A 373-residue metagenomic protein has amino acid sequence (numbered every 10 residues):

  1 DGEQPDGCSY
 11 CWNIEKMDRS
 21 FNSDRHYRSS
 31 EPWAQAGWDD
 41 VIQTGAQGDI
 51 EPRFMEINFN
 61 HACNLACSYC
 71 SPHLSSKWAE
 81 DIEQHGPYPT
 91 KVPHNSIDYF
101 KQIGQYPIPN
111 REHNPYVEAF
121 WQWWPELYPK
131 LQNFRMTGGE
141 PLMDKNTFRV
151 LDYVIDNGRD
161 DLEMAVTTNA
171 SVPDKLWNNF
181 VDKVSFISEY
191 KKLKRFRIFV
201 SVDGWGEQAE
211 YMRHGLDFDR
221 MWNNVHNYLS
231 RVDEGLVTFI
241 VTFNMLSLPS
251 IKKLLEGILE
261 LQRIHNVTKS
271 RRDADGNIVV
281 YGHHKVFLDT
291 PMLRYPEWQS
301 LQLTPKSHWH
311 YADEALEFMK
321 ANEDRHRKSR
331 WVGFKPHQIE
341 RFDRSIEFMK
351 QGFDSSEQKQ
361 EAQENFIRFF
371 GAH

Functional and structural regions predicted by a protein language model:
D1-N110, Y128, W331-H373: N-terminal pre-core extensions flanking Radical SAM catalytic domains
P52-A62, H73-Y116, Y128-K145, N157-V181 (+4 more regions): Core AdoMet radical
S68, F148, K252-E256: Short, hydrophobic alpha-helix immediately C-terminal to the catalytic nucleophile
P72-W78, V150-Y153, L259: Amphipathic alpha-helical scaffolding segments
V117-Q122, F148-L151: Leucine-rich repeat
E126-L127, N157, R231, L261: Alpha-helix C-cap/termination motif
E163, S188-V202, D217-A372: Conserved C-terminal portion of the radical SAM core fold that forms the substrate/S-adenosylmethionine-binding
